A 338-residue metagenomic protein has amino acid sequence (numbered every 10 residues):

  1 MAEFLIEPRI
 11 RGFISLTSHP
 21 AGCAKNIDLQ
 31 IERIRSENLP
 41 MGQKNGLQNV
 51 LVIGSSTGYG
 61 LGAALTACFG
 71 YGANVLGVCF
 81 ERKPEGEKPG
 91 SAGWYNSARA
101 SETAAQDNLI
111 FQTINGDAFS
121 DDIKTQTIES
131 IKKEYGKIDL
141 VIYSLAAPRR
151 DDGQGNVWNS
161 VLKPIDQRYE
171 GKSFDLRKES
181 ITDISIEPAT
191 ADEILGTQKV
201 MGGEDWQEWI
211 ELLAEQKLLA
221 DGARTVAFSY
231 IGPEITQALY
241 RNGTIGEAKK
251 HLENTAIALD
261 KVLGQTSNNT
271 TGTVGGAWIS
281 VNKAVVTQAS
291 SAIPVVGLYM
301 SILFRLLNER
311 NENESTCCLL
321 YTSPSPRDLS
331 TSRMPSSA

Functional and structural regions predicted by a protein language model:
L5-R35: Class I SAM-dependent methyltransferase Rossmann-like catalytic core, especially the SAM/SAH-binding loop
N45-V78: Canonical Rossmann dinucleotide-binding motif of NAD(H)/NADP(H)-dependent dehydrogenases/reductases, specifically
V52-I53, Y143-S144, A223-Y230, W278-V281: Structural signature of the Rossmann-like NAD(P)-dependent dehydrogenase/reductase core
C79-I110: Glycine-rich phosphate-binding loop and adjoining beta1-alpha1-beta2 segment of Rossmann-like nucleotide-binding folds
N115-T127: The beta1-alpha1 cofactor-binding region of Rossmann-like NAD(H)/NADP(H)-dependent oxidoreductases
Q126-G155: A glycine-rich helix->loop->beta "capping" turn within Rossmann-like NAD(P)(H)-dependent oxidoreductase domains
K163-Q265, V286-P294: Catalytic loop of short-chain dehydrogenase/reductase
Y321-D328: Conserved small/polar residues in nucleotide/adenosyl-binding loops
